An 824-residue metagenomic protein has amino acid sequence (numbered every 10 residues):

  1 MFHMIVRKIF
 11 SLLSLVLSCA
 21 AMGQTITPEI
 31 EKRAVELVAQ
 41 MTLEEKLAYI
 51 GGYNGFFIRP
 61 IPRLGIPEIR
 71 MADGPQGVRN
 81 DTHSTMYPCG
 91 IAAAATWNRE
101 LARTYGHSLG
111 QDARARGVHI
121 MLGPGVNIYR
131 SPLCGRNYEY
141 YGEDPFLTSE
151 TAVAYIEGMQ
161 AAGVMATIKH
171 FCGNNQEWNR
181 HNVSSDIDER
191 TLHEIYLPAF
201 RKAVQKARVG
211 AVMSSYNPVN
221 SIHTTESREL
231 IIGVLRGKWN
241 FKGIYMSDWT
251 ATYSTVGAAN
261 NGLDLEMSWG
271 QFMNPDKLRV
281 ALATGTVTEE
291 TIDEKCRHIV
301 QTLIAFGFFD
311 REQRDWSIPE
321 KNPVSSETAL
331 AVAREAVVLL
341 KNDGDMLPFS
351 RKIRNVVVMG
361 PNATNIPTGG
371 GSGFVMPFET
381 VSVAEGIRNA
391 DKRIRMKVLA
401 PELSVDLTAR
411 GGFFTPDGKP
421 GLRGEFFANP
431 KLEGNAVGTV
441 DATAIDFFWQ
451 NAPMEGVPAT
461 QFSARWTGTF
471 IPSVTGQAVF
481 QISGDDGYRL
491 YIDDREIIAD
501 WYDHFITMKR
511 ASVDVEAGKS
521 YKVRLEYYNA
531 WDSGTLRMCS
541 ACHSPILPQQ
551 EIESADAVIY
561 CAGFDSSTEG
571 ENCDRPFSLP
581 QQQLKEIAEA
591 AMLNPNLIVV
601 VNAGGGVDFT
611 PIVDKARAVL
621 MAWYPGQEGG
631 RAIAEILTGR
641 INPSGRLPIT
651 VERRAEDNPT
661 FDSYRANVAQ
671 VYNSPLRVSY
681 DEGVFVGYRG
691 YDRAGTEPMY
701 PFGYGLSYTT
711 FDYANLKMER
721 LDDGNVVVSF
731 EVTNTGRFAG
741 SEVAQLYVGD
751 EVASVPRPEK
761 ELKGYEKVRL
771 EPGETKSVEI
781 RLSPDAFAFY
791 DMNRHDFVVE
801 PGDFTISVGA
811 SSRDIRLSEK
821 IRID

Functional and structural regions predicted by a protein language model:
M1-I26: Bacterial Sec-dependent N-terminal signal peptides
A21-V479, S483-M792, V798-S812, R822: Glycoside hydrolase catalytic-domain context in secreted enzymes
I815: Conserved glycine-rich phosphate/nucleotide-binding loop and adjacent Mg2+-coordinating catalytic segment
